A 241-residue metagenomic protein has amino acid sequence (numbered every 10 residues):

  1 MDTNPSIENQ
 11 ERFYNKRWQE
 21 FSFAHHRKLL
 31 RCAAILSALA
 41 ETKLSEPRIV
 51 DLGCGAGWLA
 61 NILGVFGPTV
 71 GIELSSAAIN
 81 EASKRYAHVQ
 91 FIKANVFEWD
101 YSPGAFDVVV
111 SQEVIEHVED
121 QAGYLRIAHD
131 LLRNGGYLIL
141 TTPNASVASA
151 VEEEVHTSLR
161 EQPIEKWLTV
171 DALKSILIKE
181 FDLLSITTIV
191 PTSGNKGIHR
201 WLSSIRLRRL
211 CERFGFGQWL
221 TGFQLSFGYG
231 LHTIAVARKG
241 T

Functional and structural regions predicted by a protein language model:
M1-G104, V108-Q112, A122-L125, T188-P191 (+3 more regions): Conserved N-terminal segment of class I S-adenosyl-L-methionine
S76, V118-E119, T142, S146: A structural helix-start
Q112-I115, T141: Residues lining the SAM
G123-N134: A short glycine-rich, Lys/Arg-flanked "PGG" loop and its adjoining helix->strand segment in the class I
T141-I164: Short, glycine-/aromatic-enriched active-site segment of Class I SAM-dependent methyltransferases
E153, L184-T241: A C-terminal cap/extension of S-adenosyl-L-methionine-dependent methyltransferases that defines the acceptor-substrate
E165-E180: Short alpha-helix
